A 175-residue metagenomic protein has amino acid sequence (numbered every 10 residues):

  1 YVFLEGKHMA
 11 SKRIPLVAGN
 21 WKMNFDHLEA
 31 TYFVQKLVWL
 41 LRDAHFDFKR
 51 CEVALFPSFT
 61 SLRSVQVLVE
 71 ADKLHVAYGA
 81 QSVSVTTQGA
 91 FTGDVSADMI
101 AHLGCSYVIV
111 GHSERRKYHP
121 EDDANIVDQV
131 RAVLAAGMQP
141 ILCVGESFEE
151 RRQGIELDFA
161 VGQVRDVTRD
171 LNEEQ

Functional and structural regions predicted by a protein language model:
F3, M9-Q175: Active-site loop-to-helix "anion-binding N-cap" substructures in soluble metabolic enzymes
